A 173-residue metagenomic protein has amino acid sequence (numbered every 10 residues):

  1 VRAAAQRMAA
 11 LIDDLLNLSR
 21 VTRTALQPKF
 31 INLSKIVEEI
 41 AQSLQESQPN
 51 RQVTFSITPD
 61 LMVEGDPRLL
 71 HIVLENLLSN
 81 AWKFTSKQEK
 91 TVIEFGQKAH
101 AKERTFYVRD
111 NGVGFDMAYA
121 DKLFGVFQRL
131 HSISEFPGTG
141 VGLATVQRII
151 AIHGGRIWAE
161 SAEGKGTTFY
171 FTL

Functional and structural regions predicted by a protein language model:
V1, G142, V146: Short alpha-helical Gxxx[C/S/T] motif in the catalytic ATP-binding
A3-M8: Short alpha-helical segment of the dimerization/phosphotransfer core of two-component systems
Q27-Q42, E94-Q97: A conserved beta-strand-to-alpha-helix junction within the catalytic ATP-binding
K29, P49-M62, K98: Conserved catalytic submotifs in the C-terminal HATPase_c
K90-K102: Short beta-strand/loop element within the Bergerat-fold HATPase_c
F115-F127: Short conserved segment of the HATPase_c
G154-E160: Glycine-rich ATP-binding loops of the HATPase_c
